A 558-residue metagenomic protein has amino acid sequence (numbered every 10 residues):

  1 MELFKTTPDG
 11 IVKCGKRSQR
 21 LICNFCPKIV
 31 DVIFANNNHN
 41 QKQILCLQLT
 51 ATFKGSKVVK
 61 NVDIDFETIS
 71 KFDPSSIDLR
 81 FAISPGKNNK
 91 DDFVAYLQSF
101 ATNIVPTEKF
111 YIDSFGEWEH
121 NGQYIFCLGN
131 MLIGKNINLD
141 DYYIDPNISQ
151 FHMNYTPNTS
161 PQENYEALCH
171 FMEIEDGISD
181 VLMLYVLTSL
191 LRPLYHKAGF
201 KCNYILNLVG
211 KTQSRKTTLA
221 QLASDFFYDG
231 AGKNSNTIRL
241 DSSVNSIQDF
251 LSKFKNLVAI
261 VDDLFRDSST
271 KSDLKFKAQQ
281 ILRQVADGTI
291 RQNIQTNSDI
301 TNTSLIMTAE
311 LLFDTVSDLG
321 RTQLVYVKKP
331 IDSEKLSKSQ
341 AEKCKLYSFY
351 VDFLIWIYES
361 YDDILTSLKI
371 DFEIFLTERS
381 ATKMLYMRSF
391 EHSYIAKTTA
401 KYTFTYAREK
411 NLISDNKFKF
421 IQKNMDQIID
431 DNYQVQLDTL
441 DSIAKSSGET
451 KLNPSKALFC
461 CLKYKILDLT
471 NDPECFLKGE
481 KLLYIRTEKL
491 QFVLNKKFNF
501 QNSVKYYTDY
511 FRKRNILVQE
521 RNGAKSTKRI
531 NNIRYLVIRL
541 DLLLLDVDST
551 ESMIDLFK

Functional and structural regions predicted by a protein language model:
M1-G177, A223, D249-F250, F254-L257 (+1 more regions): Conserved glycine-centered beta->alpha loop in an early N-terminal alpha/beta scaffold
Y124-T159, H170-F171, D267, S367-K558: DNA transaction DNA-binding modules
D140-K233: P-loop NTPase catalytic core of nucleic-acid-dependent motor ATPases
V209, L219-S272: AAA+/P-loop NTPase substrate/partner-engagement loops
S252-F254, Q292-T308: AAA+/SF3 P-loop NTPase mechanochemical coupling elements
I260, N302-E310, L324-Y326: Structural recognition of the conserved hydrophobic beta-strand(s) that form the central parallel beta-sheet of P-loop
K275-I294: Conserved catalytic/switch belt of AAA+ P-loop NTPases
D299-T301, S317-N416: Phosphate-sensing "switch" segment of ASCE/P-loop ATPases
